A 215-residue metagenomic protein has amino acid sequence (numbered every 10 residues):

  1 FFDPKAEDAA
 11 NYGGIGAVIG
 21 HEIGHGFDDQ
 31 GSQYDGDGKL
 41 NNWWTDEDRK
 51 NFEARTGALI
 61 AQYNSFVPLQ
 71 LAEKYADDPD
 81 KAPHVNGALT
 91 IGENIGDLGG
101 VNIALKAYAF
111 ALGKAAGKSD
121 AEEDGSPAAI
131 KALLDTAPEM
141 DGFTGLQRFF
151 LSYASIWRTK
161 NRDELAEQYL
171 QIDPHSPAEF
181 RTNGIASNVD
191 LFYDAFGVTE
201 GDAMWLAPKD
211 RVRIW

Functional and structural regions predicted by a protein language model:
F1-G16, G26-W215: Zinc-dependent metallohydrolase catalytic domains
